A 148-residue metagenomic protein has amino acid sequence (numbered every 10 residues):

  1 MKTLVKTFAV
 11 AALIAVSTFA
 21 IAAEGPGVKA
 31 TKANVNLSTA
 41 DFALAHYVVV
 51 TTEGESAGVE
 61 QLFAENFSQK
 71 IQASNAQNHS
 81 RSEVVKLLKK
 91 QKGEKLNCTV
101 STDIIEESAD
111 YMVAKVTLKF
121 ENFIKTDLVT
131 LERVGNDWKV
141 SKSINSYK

Functional and structural regions predicted by a protein language model:
M1-A9: Bacterial N-terminal signal peptides that target proteins for export
L4, A20-E53: Short, low-complexity N-terminal intrinsically disordered segments enriched in polar/charged residues
A9-T18: Bacterial N-terminal signal peptides
G25-P26, I124-K148: Short beta-strand edge/turn micro-motifs at domain boundaries
V28, K32, S82-F123: Surface-exposed, charged secondary-structure patches
A33-D41, T52, S56, S74-R81 (+1 more regions): Solvent-exposed, acidic/flexible segments
G54-K70: Short, well-ordered alpha-helical segments enriched in acidic and aromatic residues
S68-Q77, G93: A short gly/proline-enriched turn/hairpin at secondary-structure junctions
